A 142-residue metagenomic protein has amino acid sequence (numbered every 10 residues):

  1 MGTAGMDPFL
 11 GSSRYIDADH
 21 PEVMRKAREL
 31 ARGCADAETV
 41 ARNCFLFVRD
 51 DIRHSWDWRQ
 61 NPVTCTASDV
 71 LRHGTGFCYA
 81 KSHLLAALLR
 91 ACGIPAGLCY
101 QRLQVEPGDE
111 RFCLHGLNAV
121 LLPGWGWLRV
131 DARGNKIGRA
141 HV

Functional and structural regions predicted by a protein language model:
M1, H141-V142: Accessible peptide chain termini
G2-H73: Secondary-structure boundary elements
G11-S12, K26, L30-A31, C44 (+4 more regions): Functionally constrained cores in energy, signaling, and assembly domains
V40, C44, G74-L84, L89: Active-site nucleophilic cysteine motif
V70, G74-F77, E110: Secondary-structure capping and boundary motifs in well-ordered enzyme cores
A80-H141: Hydrophobic/aromatic-rich core segments of domains that either
